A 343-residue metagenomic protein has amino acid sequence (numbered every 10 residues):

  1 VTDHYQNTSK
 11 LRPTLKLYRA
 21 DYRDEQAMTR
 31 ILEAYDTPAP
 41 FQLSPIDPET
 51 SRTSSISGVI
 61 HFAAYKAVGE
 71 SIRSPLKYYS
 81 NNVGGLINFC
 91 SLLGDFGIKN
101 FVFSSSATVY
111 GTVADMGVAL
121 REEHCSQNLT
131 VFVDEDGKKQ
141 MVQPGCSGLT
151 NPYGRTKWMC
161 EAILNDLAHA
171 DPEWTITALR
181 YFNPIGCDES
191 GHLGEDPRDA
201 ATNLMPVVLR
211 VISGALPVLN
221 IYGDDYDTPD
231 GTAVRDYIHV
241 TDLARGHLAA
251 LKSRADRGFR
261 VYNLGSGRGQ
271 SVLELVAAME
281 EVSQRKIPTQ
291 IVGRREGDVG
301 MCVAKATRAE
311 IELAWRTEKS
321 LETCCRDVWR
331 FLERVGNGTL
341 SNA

Functional and structural regions predicted by a protein language model:
V1-C187: N-terminal Rossmann-like NAD(P)+-binding domain of SDR-like oxidoreductases, especially those catalyzing
T2-D3, F182-N203, V218-R235: Short, flexible, glycine-rich and Lys/Arg-enriched loop motifs at helix boundaries that contact anionic partners
R23, M205-V207, I212-A343: C-terminal substrate-binding subdomain of Rossmann-fold SDR/epimerase-dehydratase oxidoreductases
Y78, V118-R121, L193, I221 (+1 more regions): Short clusters of hydrophobic/aromatic residues that line enzyme substrate/ligand-binding pockets
G111-V113, G186-E189, V272, D298-G300: A short beta-to-alpha transition loop/helix N-cap that caps and shapes the active-site region
E122-V133, G191-L219: Mobile, glycine-enriched helix-loop/loop "lid" segments at the mouths of ligand-binding/catalytic clefts that gate
G148-T156, P197, A201-L204, D236-V240: The catalytic Tyr-centered alpha-helix of NAD(P)H-dependent dehydrogenases
N151, M159, R180, E195 (+3 more regions): Amphipathic alpha-helical recognition patches that constitute DNA-binding helices
